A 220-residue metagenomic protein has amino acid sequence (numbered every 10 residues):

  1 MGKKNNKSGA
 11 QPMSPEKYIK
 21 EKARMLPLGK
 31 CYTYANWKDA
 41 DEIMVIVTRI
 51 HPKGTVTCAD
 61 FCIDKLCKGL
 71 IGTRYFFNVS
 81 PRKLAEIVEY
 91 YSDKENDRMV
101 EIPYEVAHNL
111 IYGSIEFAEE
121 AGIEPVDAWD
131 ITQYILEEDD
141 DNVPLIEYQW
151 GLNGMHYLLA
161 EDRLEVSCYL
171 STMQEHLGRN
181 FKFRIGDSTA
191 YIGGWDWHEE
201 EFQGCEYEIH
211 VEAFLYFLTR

Functional and structural regions predicted by a protein language model:
G2-R220: Non-catalytic terminal/accessory regions
